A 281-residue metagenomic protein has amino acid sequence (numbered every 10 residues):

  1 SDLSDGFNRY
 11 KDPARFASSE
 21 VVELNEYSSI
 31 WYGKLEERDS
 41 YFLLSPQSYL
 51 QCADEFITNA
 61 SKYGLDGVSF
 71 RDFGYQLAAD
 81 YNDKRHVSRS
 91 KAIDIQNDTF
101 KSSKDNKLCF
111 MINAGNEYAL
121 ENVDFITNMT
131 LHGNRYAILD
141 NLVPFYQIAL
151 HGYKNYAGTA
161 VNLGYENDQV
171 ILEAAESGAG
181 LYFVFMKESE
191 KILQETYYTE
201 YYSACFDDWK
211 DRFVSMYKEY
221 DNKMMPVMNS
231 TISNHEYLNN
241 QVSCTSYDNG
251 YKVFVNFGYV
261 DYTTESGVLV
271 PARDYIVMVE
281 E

Functional and structural regions predicted by a protein language model:
D2-E281: Active-site-proximal substrate-binding groove within the catalytic cores of carbohydrate-active enzymes
